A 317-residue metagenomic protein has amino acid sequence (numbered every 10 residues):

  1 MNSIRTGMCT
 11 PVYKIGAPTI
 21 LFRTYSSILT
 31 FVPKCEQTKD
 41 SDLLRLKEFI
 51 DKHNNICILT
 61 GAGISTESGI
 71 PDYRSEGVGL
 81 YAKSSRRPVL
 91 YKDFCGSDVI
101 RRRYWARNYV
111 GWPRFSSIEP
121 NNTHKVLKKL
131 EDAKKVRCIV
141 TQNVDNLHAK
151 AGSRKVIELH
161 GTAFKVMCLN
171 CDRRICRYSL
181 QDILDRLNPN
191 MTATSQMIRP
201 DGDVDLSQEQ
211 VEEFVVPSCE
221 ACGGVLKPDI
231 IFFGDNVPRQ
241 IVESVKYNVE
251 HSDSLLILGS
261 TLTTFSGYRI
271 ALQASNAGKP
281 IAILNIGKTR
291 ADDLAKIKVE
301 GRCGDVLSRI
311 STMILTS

Functional and structural regions predicted by a protein language model:
M1-S317: Conserved catalytic core of sirtuin-type NAD+-dependent deacylases
